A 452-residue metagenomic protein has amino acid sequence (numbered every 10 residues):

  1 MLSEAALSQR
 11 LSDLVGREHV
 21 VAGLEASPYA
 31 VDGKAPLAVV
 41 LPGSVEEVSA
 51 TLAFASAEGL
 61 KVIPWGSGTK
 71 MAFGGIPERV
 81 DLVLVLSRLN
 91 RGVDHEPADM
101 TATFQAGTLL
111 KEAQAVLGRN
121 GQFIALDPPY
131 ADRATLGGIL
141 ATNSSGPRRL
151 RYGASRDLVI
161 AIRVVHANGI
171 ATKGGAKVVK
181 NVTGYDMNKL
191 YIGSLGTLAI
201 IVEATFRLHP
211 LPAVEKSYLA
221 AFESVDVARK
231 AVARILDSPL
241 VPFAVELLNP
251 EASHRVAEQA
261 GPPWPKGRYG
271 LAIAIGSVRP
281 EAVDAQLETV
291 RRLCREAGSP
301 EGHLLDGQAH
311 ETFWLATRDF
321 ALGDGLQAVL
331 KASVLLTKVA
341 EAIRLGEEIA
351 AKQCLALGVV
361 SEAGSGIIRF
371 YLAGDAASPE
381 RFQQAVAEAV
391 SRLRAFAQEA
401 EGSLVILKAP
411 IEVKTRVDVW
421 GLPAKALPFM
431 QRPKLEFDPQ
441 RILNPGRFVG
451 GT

Functional and structural regions predicted by a protein language model:
M1-L60, S67-M100, P129, Q259 (+2 more regions): N-terminal flexible segment immediately upstream of the FAD-binding catalytic core in FAD-dependent oxidoreductases
L7-R10, D226-A252, T337-C354, V386-R394: Short amphipathic alpha-helix segments
L11, A30-V62, V80, L86-Y130 (+4 more regions): N-terminal glycine-rich flavin-associated loop
A35, L60, W65-S67, G74-D81 (+3 more regions): Conserved glycine-rich FAD pyrophosphate-binding loop
G43, A220-S224, I273-R279, A332-T337 (+1 more regions): Short beta-strand-to-loop capping motifs
E47-A50, E112, D226-K230, R279-E288 (+2 more regions): Short, conserved charged micro-motifs
T135-G137: Hydrophobic alpha-helical hairpins/lids featuring a short glycine-rich hinge
A141, I160-L326: C-terminal substrate-binding/cap subdomain adjacent to the FAD-binding core in PCMH-type and related FAD-linked
